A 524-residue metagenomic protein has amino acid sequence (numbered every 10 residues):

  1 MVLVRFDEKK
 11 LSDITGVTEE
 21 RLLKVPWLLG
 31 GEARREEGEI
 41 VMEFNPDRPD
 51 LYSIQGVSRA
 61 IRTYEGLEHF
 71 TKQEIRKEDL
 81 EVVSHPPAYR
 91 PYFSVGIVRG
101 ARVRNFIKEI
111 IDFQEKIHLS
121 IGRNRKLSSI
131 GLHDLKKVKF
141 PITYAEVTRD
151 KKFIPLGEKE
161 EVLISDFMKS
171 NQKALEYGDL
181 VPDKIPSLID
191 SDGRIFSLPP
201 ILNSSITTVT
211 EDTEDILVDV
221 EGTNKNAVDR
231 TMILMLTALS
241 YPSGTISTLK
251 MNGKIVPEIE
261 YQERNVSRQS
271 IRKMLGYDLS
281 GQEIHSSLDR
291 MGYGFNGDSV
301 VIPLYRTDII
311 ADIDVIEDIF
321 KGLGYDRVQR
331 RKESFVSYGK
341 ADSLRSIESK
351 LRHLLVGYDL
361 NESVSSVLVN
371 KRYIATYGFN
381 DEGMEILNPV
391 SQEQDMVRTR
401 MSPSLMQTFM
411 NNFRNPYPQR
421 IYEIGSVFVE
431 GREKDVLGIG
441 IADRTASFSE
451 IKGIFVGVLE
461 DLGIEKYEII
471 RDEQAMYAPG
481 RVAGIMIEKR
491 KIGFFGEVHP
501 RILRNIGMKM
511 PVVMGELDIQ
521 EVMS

Functional and structural regions predicted by a protein language model:
V2-V41, N45-V95, K126, R264-R268 (+1 more regions): Extended, well-folded interaction surfaces typified by the phenylalanyl-tRNA synthetase beta subunit core
Y64-E68, V95-V256, E260-E263, N361-S524: TRNA-recognition modules of translation machinery and tRNA-sensing kinases, especially anticodon-binding
